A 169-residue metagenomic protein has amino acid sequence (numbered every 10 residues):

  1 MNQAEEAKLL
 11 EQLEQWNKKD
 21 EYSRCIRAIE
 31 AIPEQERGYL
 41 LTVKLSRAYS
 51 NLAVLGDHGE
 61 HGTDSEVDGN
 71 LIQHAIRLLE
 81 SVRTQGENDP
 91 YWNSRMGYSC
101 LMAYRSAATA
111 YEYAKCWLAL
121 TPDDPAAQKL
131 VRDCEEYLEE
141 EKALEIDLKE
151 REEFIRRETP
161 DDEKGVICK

Functional and structural regions predicted by a protein language model:
M1-A4, D20-Y22, R27-Q35, C168: Long, contiguous interaction/recruitment modules in multidomain scaffold/adaptor proteins
M1-K8, R83-T84, E141, E145-I146: TPR-adjacent "capping" and linker segments in tetratricopeptide-repeat scaffold/adaptor proteins
N2-E14, E36-H61, E87-M102, P125-E136 (+1 more regions): Amphipathic alpha-helical repeat scaffolds of TPR domains
D20-R24, R105, P122: Short helix-adjacent coil turns
A31-I32, S81-V82, C116-W117: Canonical positions in the second alpha-helix
E34-Q35, Q85, L120: Structural marker of alpha-solenoid helical repeat scaffolds
S50-S81, M102, T109-A110: Short coil/linker segments at helix-helix boundaries
D64-I76, A107-A126, R132-E139, I146-T159: TPR/TPR-like (Sel1-like) alpha-helical repeat modules
